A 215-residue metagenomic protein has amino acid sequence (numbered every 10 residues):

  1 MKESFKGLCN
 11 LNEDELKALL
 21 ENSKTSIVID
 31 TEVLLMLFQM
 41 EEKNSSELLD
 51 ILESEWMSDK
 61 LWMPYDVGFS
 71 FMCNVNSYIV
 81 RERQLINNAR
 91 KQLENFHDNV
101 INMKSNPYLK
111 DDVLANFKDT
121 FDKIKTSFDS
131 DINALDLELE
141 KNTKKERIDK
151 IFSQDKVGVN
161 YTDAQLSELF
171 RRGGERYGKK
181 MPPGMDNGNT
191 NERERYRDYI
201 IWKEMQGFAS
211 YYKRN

Functional and structural regions predicted by a protein language model:
K2-R214: Active-site-proximal, substrate-binding regions of enzyme catalytic domains and RNA-binding/basic surfaces
